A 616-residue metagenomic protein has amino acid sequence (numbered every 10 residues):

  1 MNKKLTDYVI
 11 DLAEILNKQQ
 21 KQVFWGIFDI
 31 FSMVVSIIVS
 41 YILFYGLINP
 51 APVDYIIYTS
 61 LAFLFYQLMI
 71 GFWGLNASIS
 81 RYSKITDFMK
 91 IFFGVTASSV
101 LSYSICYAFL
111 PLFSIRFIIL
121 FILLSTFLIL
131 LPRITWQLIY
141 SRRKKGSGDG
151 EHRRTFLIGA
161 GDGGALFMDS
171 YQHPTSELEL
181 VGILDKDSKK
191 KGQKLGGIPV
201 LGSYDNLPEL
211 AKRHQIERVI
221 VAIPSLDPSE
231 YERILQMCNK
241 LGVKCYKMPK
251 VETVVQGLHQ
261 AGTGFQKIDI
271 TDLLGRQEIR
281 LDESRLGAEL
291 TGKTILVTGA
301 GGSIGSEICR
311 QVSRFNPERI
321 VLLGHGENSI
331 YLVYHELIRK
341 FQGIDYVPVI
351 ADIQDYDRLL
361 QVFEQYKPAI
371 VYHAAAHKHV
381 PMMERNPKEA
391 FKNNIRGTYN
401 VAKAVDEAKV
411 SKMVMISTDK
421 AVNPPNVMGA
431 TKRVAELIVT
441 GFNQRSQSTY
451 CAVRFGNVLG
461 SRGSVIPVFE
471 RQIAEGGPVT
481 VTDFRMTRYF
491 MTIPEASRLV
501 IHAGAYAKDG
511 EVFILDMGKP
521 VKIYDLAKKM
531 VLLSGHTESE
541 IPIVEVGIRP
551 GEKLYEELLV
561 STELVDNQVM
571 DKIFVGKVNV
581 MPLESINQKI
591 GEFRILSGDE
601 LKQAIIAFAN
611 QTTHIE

Functional and structural regions predicted by a protein language model:
M1-G150, K240, K247, V371: Signature of alpha-helical transmembrane segments in polytopic membrane proteins
N2-D7, D11, Y231-T294, D406: Flexible, Lys/Arg-rich cytosolic regulatory linkers and terminal tails that connect or flank
K21, R280, R285-E289, G441-V458 (+1 more regions): Strand-loop microenvironment adjacent to phosphate/nucleotide-handling motifs in alpha/beta enzyme folds
Y45-N49, I139-V255, N328-L332, R339 (+2 more regions): A solvent-exposed beta-alpha-beta segment
A211, Q215-E217, P317-E318, F363 (+3 more regions): Proline-aspartate-enriched helix->loop->beta-strand connector
L241, Q256-G257, H373, H377-E436 (+1 more regions): Conserved Rossmann-fold NAD(P)-dependent oxidoreductase catalytic core, especially the SDR/UDP-sugar
L258-T271, G275-K367: N-terminal Rossmann/SDR dinucleotide-binding element
P348, A390, Y450-V453: Hydrophobic/aromatic anchor residues within beta-strands of the central parallel beta-sheet of Rossmann-like
